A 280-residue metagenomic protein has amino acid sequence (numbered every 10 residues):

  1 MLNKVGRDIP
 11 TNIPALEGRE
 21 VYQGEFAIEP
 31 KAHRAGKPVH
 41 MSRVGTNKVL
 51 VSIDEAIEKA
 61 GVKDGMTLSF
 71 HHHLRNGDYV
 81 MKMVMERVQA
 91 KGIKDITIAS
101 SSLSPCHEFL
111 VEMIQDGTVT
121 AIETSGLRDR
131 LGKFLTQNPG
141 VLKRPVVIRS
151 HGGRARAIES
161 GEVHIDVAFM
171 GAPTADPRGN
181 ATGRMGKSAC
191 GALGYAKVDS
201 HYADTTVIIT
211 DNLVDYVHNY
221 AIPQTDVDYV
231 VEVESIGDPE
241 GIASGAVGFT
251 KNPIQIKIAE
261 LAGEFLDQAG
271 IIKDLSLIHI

Functional and structural regions predicted by a protein language model:
M1-I278: Conserved alpha/beta enzyme-core scaffold
